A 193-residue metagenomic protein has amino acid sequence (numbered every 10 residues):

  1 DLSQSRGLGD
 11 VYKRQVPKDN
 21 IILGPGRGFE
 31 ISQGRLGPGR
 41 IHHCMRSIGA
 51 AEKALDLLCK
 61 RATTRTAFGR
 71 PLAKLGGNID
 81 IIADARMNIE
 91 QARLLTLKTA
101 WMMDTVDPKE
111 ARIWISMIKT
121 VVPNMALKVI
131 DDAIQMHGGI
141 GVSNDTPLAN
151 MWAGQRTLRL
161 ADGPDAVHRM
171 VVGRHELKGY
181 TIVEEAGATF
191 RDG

Functional and structural regions predicted by a protein language model:
D1-Y12: Single conserved hydrophobic/aromatic residue that forms the stacking wall/gate of nucleotide- or nucleobase-binding
Q15, P25, F29, Q33-G193: Alpha-helical interface subdomain recognition
